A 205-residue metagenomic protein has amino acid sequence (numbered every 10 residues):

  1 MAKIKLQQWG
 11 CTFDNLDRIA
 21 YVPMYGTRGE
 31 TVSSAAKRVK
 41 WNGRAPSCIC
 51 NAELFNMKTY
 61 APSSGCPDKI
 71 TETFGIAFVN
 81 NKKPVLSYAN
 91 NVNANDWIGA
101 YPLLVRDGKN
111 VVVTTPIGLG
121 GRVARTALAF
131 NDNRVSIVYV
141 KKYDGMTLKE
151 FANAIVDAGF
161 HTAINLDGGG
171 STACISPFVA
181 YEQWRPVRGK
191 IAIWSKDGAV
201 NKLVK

Functional and structural regions predicted by a protein language model:
M1-K205: Gly/Ser/Thr/Pro-rich low-complexity, intrinsically disordered segments
